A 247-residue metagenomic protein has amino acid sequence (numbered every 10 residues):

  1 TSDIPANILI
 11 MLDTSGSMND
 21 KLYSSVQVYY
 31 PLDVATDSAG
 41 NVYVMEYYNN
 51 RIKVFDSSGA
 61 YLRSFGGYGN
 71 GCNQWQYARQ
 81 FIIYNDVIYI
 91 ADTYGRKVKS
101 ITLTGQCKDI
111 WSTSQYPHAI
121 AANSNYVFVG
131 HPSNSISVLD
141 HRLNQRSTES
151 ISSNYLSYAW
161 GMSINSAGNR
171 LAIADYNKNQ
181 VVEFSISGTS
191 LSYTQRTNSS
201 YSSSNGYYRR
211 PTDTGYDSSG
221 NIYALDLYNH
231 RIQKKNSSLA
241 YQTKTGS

Functional and structural regions predicted by a protein language model:
T1-S25: Acidic, polar low-complexity linker/tail segments
V26-S38, V42-V44: Beta-strand-rich domains and repeat architectures in extracellular enzymes and scaffolds, especially beta-propellers
V26-Y30, A60-R79, G105-H118, N144-W160 (+2 more regions): Gly/Pro-rich loop segments of beta-rich domains
T36-S38, I83-D86, A122-N125, I164-G168 (+1 more regions): Residue-level detector of Asp-centered blade-edge/turn motifs that repeat once per structural unit in beta-propeller
N41-Y43, V87-I90, Y126-V129, R170-A172 (+1 more regions): Conserved beta-propeller blade signature
E46, D56, D92, I101-T102 (+4 more regions): Structural recognition of the beta-propeller blade-terminating site
Y47, T93, P132, Y176 (+1 more regions): Short loop/turn segments immediately following the C-termini of beta-strands
